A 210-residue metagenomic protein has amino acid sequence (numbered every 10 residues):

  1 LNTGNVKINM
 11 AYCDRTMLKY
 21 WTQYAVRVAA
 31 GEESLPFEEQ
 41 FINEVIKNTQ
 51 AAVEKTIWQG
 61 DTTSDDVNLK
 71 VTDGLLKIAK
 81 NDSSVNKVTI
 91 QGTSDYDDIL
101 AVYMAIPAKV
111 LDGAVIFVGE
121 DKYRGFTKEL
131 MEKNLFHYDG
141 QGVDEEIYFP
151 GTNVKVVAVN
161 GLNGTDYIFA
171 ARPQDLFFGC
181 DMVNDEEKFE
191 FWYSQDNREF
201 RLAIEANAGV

Functional and structural regions predicted by a protein language model:
L1-T22: Assembly/oligomerization interface modules of large self-assembling protein complexes
N5, I42, G113, E199: Extracellular structured ligand-interaction cores
W21-A101: Alpha-helical scaffold segments that mediate packing/assembly in large oligomeric complexes
A52, T56, D82, I106-G113 (+3 more regions): Short secondary-structure junctions and interdomain/linker hinges
I57-T62, A114-G119, D139-V143: Short coil/turn segments at secondary-structure boundaries
T72-T93, G125-V210: Sequence/fold signature of self-assembling virion shell proteins
D97-K133: Ordered core of a single globular domain
